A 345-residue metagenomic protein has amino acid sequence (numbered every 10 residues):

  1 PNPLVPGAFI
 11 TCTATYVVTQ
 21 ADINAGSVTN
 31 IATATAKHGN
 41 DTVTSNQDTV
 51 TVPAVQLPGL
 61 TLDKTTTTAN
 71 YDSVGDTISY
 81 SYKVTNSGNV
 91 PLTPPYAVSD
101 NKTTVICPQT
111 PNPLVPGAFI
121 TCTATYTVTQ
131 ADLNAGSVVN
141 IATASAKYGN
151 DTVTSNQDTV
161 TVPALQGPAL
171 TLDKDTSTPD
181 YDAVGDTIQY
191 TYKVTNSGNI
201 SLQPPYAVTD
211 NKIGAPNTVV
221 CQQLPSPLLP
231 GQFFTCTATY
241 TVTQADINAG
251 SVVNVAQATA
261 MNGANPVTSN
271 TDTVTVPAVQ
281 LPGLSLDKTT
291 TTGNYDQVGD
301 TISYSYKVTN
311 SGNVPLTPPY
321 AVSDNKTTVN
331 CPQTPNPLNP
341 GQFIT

Functional and structural regions predicted by a protein language model:
P1-T345: Exported/extracytosolic protein signature
